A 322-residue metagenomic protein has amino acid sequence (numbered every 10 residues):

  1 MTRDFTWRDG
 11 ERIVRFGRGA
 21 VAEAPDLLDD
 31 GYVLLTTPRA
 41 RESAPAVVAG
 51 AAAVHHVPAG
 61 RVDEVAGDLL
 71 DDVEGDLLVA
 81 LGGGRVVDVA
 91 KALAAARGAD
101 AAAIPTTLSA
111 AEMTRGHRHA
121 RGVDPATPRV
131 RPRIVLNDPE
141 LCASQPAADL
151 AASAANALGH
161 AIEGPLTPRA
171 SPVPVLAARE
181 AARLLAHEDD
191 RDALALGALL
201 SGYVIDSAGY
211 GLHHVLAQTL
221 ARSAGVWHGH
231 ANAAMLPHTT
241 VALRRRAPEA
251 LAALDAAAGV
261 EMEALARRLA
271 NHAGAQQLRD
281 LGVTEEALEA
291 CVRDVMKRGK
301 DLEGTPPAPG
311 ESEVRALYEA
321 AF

Functional and structural regions predicted by a protein language model:
M1-D76, L278: ATP/NTP phosphate-donor binding region
V21-A24, A40-A44, R85-A92, A110-T114 (+1 more regions): Short glycine/serine/threonine-rich phosphate/pyrophosphate-binding segments that cradle anionic phosphate groups
V33, A257-F322: C-terminal charged capping/lid subdomain of soluble metabolic enzymes
V62-C142: Glycine/threonine-rich beta-strand-loop-alpha-helix active-site module that forms ligand/phosphate-binding
A110, G202-G229, G299-G304: Glycine-rich phosphate/pyrophosphate-binding beta-alpha loops
A120-A208: Carboxylate- and glycine-rich phosphate/diphosphate-binding segment that chelates Mg2+/Mn2+
T219-R279: Active-site pocket-lining segment
